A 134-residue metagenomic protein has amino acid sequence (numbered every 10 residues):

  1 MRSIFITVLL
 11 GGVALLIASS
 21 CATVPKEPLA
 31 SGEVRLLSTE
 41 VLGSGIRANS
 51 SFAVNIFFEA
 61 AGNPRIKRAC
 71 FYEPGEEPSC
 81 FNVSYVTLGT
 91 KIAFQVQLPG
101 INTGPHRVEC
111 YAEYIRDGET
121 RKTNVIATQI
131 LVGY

Functional and structural regions predicted by a protein language model:
I17-S20: C-terminal motif of bacterial Sec signal peptides marking the signal peptidase cleavage site
A22-F52, F57, G62, G133-Y134: Short, compositionally biased P/S/T/A/G/V-rich stretches that sit at domain boundaries
A61-P74: Solvent-exposed loop/turn segments flanking beta-strands in beta-repeat/beta-sandwich domains
V86-Q95: Aromatic sugar-binding surface patches on proteins that engage polysaccharides or sugar-phosphate polymers
L98-P105: Surface-exposed, short loops/turns at beta-strand junctions within beta-sandwich domains
Y114-E119: Short, solvent-exposed loop/turn segments at the edges of extracellular beta-sandwich modules
T123-V125: Short Trp-Ser/Thr-centered turn/loop motifs at beta-strand boundaries
